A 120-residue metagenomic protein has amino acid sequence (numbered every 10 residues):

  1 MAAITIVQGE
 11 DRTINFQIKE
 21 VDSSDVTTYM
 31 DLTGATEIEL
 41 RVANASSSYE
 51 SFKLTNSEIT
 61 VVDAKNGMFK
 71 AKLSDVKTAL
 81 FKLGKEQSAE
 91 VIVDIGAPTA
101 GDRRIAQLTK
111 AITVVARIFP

Functional and structural regions predicted by a protein language model:
M1-P120: Contiguous segments within soluble domain cores/interaction surfaces
